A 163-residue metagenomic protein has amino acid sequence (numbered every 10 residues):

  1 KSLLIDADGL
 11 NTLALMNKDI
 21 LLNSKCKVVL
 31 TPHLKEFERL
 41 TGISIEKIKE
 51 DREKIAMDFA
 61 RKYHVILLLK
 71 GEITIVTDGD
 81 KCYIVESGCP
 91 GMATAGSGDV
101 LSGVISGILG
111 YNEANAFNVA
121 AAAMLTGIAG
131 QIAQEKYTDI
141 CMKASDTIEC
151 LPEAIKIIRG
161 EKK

Functional and structural regions predicted by a protein language model:
K1-E86, K156-K162: Glycine-rich phosphate/dinucleotide-binding loop and adjoining beta-alpha-beta core of small-molecule
R39, T94-L125: Short, small-residue alpha-helix embedded
G42-K47, G91, K136-Y137: Short glycine-enriched, charge-decorated loop/helix-capping segments at active-site entrances that position
E46-D51, E113-A120, T138-M142: Short, charged, surface-exposed loops that flank catalytic or proteolytic processing sites
K54-M57, S102-G103, E149: Feature representing long, continuous alpha-helical segments
I73, P90, G98-L101, I105 (+1 more regions): Gly/Ser/Thr-rich beta-alpha loop segments that engage phosphate groups in nucleotides
I84-G96: Short pre-catalytic strand/loop immediately N-terminal to key active-site residues, enriched for Gly-Thr
I128-K163: Charged C-terminal helix
